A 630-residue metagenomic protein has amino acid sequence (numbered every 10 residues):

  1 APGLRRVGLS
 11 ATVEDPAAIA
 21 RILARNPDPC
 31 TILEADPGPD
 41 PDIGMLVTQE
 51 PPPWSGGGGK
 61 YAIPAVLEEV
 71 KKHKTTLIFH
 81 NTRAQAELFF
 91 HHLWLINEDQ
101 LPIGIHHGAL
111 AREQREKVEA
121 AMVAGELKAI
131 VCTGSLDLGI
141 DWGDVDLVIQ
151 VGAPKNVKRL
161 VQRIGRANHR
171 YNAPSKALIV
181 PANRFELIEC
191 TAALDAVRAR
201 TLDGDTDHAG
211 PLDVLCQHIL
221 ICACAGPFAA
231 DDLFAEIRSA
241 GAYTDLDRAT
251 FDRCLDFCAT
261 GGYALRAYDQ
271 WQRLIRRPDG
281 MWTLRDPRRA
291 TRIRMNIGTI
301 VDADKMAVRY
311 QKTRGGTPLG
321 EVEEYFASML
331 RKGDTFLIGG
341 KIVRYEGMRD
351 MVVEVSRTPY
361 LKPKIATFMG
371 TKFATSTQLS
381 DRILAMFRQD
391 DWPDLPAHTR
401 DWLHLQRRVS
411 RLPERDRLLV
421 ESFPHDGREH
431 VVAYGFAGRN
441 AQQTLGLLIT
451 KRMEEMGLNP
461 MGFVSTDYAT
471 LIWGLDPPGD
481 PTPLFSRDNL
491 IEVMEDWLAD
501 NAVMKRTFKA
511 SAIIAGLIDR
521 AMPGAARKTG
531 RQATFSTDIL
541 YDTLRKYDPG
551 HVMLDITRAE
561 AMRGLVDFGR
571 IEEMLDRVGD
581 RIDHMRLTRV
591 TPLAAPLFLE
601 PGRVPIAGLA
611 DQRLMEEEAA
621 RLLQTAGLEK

Functional and structural regions predicted by a protein language model:
A1-G226, A230-G280: Helicase motor core with emphasis on the C-terminal RecA-like subdomain
F234-I237, G241-K305, A366-T367, A374-K630: Extended, highly charged accessory segments
I300-D302, L330, F336-L337: Short, well-ordered loop/turn sites that connect or cap secondary structure elements
D302-E321: Short, basic/aromatic beta-hairpin or loop at an interaction surface
P318-L330: Short alpha-helix capping/helix-loop boundary micro-motifs
K341-D350: Short beta-strand-centered aromatic/proline hotspots
R349-A366: Short, solvent-exposed secondary-structure boundary/capping segments
